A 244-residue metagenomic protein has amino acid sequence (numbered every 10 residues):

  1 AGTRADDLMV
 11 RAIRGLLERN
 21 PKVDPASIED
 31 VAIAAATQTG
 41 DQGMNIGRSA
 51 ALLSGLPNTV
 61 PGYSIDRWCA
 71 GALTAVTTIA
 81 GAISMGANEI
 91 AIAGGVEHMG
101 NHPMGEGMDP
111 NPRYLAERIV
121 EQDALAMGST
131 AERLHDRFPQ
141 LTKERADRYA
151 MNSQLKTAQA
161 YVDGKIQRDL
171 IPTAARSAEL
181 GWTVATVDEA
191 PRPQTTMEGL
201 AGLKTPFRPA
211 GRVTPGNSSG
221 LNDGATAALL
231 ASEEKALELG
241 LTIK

Functional and structural regions predicted by a protein language model:
A1-A36, G40-A50, S54, R133-T142 (+3 more regions): Conserved active-site "lid/cap" helical segment
G2-R11, K22, R145-E238, T242-I243: N-terminal extracellular/periplasmic Venus flytrap/periplasmic-binding protein-like
T3-R4, A35-E89, Q122-S129, Q194-G220: Conserved catalytic cysteine-centered active-site region of acyl-thioester-dependent Claisen-condensing enzymes
P25-A34, P61-D66, A91-E97, R145-N152 (+2 more regions): Beta-strand segments within the central parallel beta-sheet cores of soluble alpha/beta enzyme folds
T39, H98-G100, T157, G220: Glycine-rich nucleotide phosphate-binding loop and flanking beta-alpha elements of Rossmann-like dinucleotide-binding
Q42-G43, N101-M104, A178: Short glycine-/acidic-enriched loop or helix-start segments at secondary-structure transitions that form or flank
I65-V96, H135, P139-I166, A227-L237: Active-site-proximal alpha-helical scaffold in enzymes
M85, E89-R137: Flexible glycine-/small-residue-enriched beta->alpha junction loops that bind anionic phosphate/pyrophosphate groups
